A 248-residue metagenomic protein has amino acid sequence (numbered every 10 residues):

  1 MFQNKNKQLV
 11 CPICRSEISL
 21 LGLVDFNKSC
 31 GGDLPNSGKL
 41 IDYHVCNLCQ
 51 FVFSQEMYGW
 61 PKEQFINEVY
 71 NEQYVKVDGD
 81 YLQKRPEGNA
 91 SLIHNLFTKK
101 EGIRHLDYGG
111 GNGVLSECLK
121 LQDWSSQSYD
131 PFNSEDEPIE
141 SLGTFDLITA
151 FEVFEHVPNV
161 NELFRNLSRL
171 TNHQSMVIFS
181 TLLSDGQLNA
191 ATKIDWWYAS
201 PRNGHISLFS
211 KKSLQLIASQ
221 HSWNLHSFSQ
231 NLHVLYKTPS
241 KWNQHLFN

Functional and structural regions predicted by a protein language model:
M1-L147, F151, N161-R165, L170 (+6 more regions): Conserved N-terminal segment of class I S-adenosyl-L-methionine
E152, H156: A short His-aromatic
V157-P158, T171-H173: Helix-to-beta-strand junctions that scaffold the AdoMet/dcAdoMet cofactor pocket in Class I SAM-dependent enzymes
M176-S200: Conserved class I S-adenosyl-L-methionine
I206: Post-transcriptional modification and biogenesis factors for structured RNAs of the translation apparatus
F209: A conserved hydrophobic position in a structured secondary element of the catalytic/binding core that shapes
